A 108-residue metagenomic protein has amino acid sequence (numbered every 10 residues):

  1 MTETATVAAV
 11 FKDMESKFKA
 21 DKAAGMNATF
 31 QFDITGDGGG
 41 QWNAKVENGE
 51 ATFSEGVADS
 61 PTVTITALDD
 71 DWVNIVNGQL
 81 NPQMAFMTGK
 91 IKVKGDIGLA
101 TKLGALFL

Functional and structural regions predicted by a protein language model:
M1-L108: Feature captures hydrophobic
